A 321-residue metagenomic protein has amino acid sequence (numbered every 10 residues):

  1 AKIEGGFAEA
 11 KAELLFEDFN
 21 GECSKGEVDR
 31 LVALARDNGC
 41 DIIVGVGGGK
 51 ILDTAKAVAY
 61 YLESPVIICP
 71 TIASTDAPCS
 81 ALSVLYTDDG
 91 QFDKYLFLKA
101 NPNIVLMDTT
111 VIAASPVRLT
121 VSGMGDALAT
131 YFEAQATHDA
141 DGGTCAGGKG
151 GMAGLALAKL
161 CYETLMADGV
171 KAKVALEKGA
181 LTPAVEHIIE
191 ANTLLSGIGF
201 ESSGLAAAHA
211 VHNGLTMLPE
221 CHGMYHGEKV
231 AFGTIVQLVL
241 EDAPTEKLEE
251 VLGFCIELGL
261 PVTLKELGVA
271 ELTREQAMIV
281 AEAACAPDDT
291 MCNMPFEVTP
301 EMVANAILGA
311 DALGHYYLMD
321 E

Functional and structural regions predicted by a protein language model:
A1, K25, K50-A57, T75-C79 (+2 more regions): Short glycine/serine/threonine-rich phosphate/pyrophosphate-binding segments that cradle anionic phosphate groups
A1-I42, L264: ATP/NTP phosphate-donor binding region
L14, D41-V44, P65-I67, N103-V105 (+2 more regions): Structural motif
A35-I72: A short, small-residue-rich loop immediately preceding and capping a beta-strand
Y60-A153: A glycine/threonine-rich phosphate-anchoring loop and its flanking beta-alpha core in nucleotide/phosphate-binding
T144-L260, K265: Active-site segments that bind and position negatively charged phosphate/pyrophosphate groups
A243-E321: C-terminal charged capping/lid subdomain of soluble metabolic enzymes
